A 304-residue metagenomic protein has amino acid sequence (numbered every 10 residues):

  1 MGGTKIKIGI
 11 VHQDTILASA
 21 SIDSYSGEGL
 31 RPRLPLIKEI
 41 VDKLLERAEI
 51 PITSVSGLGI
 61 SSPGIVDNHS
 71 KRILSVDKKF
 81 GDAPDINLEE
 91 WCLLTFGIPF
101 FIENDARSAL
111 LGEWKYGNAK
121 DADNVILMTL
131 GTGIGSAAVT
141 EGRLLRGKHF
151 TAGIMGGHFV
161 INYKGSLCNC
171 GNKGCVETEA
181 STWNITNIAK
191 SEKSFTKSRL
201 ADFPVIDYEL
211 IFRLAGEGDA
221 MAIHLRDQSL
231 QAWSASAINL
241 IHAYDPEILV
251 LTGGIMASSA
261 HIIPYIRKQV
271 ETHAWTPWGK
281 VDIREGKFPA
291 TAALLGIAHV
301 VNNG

Functional and structural regions predicted by a protein language model:
M1-P35, E39, R72-S75, L144 (+1 more regions): Short glycine-rich, Thr/Ser-proximal phosphate-binding strand/loop in the N-terminal lobe of ATP-dependent enzymes
I6, L94, I102-A106, V160-R199: Glycine-rich phosphate-binding loop plus the immediately following alpha-helix
I16, E177-V250: A mobile "lid/hinge" subdomain adjacent to the ATP/sugar-phosphate binding pocket shared across diverse ATP-dependent
S26-K38, T53-L58, G64-N124, H261-T272: Glycine-rich phosphate-binding loop and adjoining helix at the ATP-binding site of ATP-dependent phosphoryl-transfer
I37-L58, P99-F100, S194-L200, A237-L249: Phosphate/pyrophosphate-binding loops at sites that engage ATP/ADP/AMP, CoA/4′-phosphopantetheine, polyphosphate
F101-W114, M256-G304: Glycine-rich phosphate-binding/hydrolytic loop that grips phosphoryl groups
K120-E179: Glycine-rich phosphate-binding loop of actin/hexokinase-like ATP-binding domains
